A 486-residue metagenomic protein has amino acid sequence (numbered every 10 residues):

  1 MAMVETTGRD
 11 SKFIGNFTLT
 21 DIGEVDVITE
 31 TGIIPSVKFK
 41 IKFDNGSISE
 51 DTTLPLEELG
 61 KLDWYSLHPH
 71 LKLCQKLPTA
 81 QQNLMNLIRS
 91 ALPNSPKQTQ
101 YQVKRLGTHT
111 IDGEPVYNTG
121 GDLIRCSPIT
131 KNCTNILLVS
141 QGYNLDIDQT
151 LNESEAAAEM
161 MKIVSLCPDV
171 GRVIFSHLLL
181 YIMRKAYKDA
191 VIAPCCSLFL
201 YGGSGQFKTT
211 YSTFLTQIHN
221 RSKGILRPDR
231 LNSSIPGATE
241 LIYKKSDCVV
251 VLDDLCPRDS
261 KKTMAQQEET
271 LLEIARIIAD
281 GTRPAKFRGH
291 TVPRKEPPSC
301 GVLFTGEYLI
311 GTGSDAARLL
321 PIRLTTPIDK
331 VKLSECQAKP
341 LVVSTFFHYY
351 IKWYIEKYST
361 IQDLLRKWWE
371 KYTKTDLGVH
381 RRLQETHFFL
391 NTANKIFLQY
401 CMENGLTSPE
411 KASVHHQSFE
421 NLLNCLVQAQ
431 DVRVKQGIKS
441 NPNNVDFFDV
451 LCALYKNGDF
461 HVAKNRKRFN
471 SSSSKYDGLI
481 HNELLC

Functional and structural regions predicted by a protein language model:
M1-D169, L215, E240-L241, K245-D247 (+1 more regions): Conserved glycine-centered beta->alpha loop in an early N-terminal alpha/beta scaffold
S47-L54, K61, T119, C126-P128 (+7 more regions): Ser/Thr/Asn(+Pro)-rich, low-complexity disordered segments
I111, P115-L151, K162-I163, R258 (+1 more regions): DNA transaction DNA-binding modules
K131-I225, H387: P-loop NTPase catalytic core of nucleic-acid-dependent motor ATPases
Y201, T210-M264: AAA+/P-loop NTPase substrate/partner-engagement loops
Y243-K245, K286-T305: AAA+/SF3 P-loop NTPase mechanochemical coupling elements
Q267-F287: Conserved catalytic/switch belt of AAA+ P-loop NTPases
E296-G301, G313-S408: Phosphate-sensing "switch" segment of ASCE/P-loop ATPases
